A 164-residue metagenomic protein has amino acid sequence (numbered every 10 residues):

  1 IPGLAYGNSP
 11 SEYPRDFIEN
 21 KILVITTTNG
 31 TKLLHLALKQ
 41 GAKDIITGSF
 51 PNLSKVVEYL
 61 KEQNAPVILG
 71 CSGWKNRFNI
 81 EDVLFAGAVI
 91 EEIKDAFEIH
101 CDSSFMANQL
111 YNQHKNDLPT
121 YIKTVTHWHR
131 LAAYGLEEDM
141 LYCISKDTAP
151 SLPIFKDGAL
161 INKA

Functional and structural regions predicted by a protein language model:
I1, L53-K55, N76, A159-L160: A short acidic, often aromatic-flanked loop/helix-cap motif at beta-alpha or helix-coil junctions that lines enzyme
P2-P10, K21, F50, E62-L69: Structured catalytic-domain cores with a bias toward divalent-metal coordination
G7-I22, T26-T28, K32, L36-D44 (+1 more regions): Long, charged alpha-helical interface segments
I25-N29, T47-F50, L69-G73: Short, structured patches in soluble enzyme cores that scaffold and shape functional sites
Q40-G41, S49-P66, W74: Catalytic cores of nucleophile-dependent amide-cleaving enzymes
P66, G70, D117-T120: Residue-level signal for well-ordered alpha-helical segments
S72-D82: Phosphate/ribose-phosphate-bearing ligand recognition and processing surfaces, centered on ADP-ribose/NAD(+/P+) systems
